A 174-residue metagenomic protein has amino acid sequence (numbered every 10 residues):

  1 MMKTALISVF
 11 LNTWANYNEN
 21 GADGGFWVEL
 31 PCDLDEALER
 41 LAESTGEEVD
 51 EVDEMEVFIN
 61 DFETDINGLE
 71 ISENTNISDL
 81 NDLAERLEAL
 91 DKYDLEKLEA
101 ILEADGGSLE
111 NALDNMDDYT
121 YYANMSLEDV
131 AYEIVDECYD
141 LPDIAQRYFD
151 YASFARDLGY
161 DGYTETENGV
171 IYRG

Functional and structural regions predicted by a protein language model:
M2-E48: N-terminal ordered "arm"
M2-T4, G21, D50-D53, L158 (+1 more regions): A generic structural signal for short, non-catalytic loop/turn and secondary-structure boundary residues
A5, E128-G174: Acidic, proline/glycine-rich low-complexity IDRs
N12-N18, F62-T64, E167-G169, G174: Short, flexible beta-strand-to-coil junctions
W27-L30, E70, G174: Short amphipathic beta-strand/extended segments with alternating polar/hydrophobic composition
L34-G107: Structured domain cores in non-transmembrane regions
D53-V57, E99-A100, L113-D114, Q146 (+1 more regions): Short coil/turn segments at secondary-structure boundaries
E96-C138, Y172-G174: Extracytoplasmic/secretory-pathway segments with low complexity and glycosylation-like composition
